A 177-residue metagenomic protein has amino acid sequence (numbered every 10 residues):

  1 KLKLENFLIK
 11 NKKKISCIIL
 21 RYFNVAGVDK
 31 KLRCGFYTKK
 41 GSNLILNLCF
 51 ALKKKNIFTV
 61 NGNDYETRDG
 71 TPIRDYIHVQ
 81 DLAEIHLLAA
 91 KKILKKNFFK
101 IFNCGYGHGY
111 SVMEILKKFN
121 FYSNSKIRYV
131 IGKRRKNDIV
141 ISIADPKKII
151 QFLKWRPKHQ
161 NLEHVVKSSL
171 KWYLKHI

Functional and structural regions predicted by a protein language model:
K1-L2, C34-L46, D75-Y76, G109: Short-chain dehydrogenase/reductase
K1-V28, L46-K55: Active-site Tyr-X1-5-Lys
I9, I45, A83, L87: Short alpha-helix within the catalytic core of nucleotide-sugar-dependent glycosyltransferases
I15-N43, E66-T71: Flexible, glycine-rich beta-alpha linker
F50-I177: C-terminal substrate-binding subdomain of Rossmann-fold SDR/epimerase-dehydratase oxidoreductases
